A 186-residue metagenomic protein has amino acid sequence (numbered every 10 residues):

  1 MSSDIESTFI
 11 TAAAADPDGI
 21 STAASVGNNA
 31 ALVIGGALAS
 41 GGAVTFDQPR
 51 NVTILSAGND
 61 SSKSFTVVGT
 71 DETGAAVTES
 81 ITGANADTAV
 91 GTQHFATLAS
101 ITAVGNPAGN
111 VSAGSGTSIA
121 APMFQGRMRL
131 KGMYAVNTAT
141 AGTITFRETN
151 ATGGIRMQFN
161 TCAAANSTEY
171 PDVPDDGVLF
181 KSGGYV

Functional and structural regions predicted by a protein language model:
M1-V186: Surface-exposed, low-hydrophobicity beta-strand/loop segments enriched in small/polar/acidic residues
